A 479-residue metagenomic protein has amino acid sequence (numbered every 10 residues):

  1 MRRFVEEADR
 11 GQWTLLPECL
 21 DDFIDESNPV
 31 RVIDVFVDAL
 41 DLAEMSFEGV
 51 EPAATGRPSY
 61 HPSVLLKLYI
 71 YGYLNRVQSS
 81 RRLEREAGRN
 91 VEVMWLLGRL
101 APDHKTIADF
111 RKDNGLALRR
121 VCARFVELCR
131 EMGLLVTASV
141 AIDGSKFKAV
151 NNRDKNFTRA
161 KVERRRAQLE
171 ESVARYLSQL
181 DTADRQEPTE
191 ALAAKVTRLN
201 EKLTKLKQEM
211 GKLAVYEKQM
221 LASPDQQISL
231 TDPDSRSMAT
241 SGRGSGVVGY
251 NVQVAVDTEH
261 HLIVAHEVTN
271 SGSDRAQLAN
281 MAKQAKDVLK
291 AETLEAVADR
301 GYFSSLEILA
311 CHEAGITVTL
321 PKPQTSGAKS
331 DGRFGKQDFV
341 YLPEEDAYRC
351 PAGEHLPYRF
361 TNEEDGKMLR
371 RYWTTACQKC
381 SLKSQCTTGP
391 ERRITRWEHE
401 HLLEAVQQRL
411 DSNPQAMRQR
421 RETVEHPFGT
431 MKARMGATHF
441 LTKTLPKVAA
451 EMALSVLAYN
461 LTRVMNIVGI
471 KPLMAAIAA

Functional and structural regions predicted by a protein language model:
M1-R31: Hydrophobic alpha-helical membrane-insertion signals
R2-V5, E51-G56, S412-Q415: A ubiquitous short alpha-helical element
E6, W13, Y69, R76-R89 (+1 more regions): Anion-binding and metal-coordination hotspots
C19, S27-N28, H61, T444 (+1 more regions): Secondary-structure junction/capping motif
I24-I70, N75, E398, L402: Basic, short loop/linker segments at the boundary and entry of helix-turn-helix/winged-helix-like folds
